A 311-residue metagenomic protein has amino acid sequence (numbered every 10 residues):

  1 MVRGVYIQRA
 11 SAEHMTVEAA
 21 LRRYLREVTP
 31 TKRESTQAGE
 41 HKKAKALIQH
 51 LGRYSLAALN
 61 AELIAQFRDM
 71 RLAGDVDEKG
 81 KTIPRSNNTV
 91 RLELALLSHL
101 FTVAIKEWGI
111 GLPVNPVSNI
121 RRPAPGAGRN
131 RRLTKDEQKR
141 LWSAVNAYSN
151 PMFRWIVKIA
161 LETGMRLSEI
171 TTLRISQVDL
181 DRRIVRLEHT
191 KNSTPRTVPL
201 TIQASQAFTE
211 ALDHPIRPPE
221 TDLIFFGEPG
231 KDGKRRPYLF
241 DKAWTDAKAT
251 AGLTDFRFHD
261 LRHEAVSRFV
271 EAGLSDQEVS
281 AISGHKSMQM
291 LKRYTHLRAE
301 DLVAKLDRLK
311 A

Functional and structural regions predicted by a protein language model:
M1-Q66, E220-T221: N-terminal DNA-binding module of tyrosine recombinases/phage integrases
R22, A58-A61, Q66, A73 (+6 more regions): Phosphate-coordinating loops and pocket residues in cytosolic domains that bind phosphorylated ligands
G80-N87, R91-L96, K106, I110-L167 (+5 more regions): Basic, Lys/Arg- and aromatic-enriched nucleic-acid-binding interface segment
N88, K106, K158, E162-E169 (+3 more regions): C-terminal catalytic core of tyrosine-transesterase DNA break-rejoin enzymes
S98-F101, I105, R298-L302: C-terminal flanking helix
R132, H189-S193, D276, S283-R308: Catalytic-site neighborhood detector that most strongly recognizes the C-terminal catalytic loop/helix of tyrosine
D136, T201-T254: Active-site/catalytic core of tyrosine-dependent DNA strand-transfer enzymes
S143, R182, D213-P219, G227-K231 (+2 more regions): C-terminal secondary-structure termini that scaffold catalytic or DNA-interacting sites
